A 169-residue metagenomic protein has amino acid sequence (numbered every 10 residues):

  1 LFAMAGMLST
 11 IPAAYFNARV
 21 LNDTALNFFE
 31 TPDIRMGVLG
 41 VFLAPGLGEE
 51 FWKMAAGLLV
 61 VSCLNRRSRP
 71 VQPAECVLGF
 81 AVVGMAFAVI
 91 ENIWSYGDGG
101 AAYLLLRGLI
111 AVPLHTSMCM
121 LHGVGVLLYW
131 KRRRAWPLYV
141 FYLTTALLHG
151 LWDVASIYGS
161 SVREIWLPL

Functional and structural regions predicted by a protein language model:
L1-L169: Hydrophobic alpha-helical segments at protein termini of multi-pass membrane proteins
